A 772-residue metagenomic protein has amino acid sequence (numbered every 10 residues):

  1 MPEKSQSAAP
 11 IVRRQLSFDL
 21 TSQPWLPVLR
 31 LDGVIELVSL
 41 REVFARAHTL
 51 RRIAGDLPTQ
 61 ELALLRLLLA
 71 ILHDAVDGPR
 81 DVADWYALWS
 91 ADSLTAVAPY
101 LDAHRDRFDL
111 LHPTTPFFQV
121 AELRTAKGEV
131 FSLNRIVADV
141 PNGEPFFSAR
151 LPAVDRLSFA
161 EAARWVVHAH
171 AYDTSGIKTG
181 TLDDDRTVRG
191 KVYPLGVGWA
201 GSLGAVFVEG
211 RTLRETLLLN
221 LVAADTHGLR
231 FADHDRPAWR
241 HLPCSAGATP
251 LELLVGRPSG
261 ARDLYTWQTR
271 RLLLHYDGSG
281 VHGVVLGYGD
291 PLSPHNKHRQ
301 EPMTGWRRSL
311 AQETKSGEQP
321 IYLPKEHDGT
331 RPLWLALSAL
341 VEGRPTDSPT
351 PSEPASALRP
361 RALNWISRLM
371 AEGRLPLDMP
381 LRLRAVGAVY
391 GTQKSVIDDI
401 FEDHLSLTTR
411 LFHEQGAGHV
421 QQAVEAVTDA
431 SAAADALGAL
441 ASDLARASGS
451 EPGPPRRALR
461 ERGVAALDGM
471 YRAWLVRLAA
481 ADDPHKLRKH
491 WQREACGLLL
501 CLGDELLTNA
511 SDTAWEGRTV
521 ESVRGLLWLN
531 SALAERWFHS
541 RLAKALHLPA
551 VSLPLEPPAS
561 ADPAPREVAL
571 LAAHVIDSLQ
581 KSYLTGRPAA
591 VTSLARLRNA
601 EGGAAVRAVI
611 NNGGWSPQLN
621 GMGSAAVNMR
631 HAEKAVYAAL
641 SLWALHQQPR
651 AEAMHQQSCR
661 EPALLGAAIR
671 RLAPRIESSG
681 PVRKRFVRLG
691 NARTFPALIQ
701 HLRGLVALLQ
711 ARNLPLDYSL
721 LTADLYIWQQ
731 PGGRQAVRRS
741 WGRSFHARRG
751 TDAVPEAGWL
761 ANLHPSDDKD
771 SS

Functional and structural regions predicted by a protein language model:
M1-P141, H168, T174-P558: Extended alpha-helical scaffolding segments
D92-D109, L555-A604, L708: Long, acidic, intrinsically disordered low-complexity segments
F147-S175, G621-A668: Aromatic- and glycine-enriched beta-alpha-beta binding-site module
R156, R211, E215, V591 (+6 more regions): Non-catalytic, well-ordered alpha-helical scaffold segments
R156-F159, A163-D185, A223, G287-P294 (+5 more regions): Amphipathic alpha-helical scaffolding segments
K178-W199, K297-H298, Q312, G621-G623 (+2 more regions): Eukaryote-specific, cytoplasm-facing alpha-helical/coiled-coil scaffolding segments in long proteins
S259, A626, L645, P649-S772: A contiguous, surface-oriented mixed alpha/beta subdomain in the mid-to-C-terminal portion of proteins that forms
S578-A639, W643: N-terminal interaction modules that seed assembly of large macromolecular complexes
